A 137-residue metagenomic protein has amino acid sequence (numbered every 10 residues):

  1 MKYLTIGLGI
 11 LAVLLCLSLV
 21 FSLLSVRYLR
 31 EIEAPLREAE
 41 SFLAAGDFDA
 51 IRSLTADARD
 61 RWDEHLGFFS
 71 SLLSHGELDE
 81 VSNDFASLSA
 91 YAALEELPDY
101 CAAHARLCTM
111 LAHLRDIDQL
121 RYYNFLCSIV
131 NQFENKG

Functional and structural regions predicted by a protein language model:
M1-T5: Positively charged n-region of N-terminal signal peptides that target proteins for export
I6-V20: Hydrophobic membrane-insertion alpha-helices, especially the h-region of bacterial N-terminal signal peptides
C16-L17, A39, H65, L88: Alpha-helical transmembrane segments of multipass membrane proteins
S25-F42: Alpha-helical transmembrane signal-anchor/signal-peptide segments
A39, L43-A50, A92-E96: Short helix-adjacent coil turns
D49-Y91: Extracytoplasmic/periplasmic/luminal assembly and interaction segments in envelope/secretory/respiratory proteins
G76-N124: Structured, soluble extracytoplasmic/luminal domains of envelope-associated proteins
Q119-G137: Cytosol-/stroma-facing membrane-proximal "stalk/adaptor" domains immediately downstream of transmembrane anchors
